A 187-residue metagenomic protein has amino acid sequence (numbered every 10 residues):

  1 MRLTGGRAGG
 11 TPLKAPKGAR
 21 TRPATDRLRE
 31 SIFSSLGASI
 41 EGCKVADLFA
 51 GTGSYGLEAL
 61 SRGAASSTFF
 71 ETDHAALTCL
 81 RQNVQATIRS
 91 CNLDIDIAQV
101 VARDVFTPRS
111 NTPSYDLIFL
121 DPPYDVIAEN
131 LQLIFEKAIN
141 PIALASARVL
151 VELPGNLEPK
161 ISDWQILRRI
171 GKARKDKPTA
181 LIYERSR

Functional and structural regions predicted by a protein language model:
M1-R187: Class I S-adenosyl-L-methionine-dependent methyltransferase catalytic core
